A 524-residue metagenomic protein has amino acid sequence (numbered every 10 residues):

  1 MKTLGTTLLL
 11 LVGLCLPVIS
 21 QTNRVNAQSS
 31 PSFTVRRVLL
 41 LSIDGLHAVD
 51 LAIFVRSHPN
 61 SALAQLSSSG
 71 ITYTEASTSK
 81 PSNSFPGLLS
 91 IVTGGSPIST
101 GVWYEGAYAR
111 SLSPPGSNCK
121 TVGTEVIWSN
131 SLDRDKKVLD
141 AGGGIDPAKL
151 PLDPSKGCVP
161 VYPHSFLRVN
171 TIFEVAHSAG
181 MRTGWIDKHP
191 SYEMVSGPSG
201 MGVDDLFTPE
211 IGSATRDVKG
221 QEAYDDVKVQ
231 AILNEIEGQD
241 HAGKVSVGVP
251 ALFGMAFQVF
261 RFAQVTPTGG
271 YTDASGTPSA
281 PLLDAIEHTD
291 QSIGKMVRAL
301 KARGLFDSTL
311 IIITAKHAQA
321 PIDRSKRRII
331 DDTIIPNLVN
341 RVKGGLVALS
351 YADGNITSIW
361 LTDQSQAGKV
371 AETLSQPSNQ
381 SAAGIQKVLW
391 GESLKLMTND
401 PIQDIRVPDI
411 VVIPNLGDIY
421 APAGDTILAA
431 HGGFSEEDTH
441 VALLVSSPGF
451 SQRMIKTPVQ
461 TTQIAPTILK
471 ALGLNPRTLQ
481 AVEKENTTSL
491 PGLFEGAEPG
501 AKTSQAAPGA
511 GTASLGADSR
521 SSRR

Functional and structural regions predicted by a protein language model:
T7-V18: Bacterial N-terminal signal peptides
S29-V35, A48-T171, S178, M194 (+1 more regions): Active-site nucleophile/metal-coordination loop of metallo-enzymes that catalyze phosphate/sulfate and related
T93-E105, G200-H241, S275-Q291, D331-A352: Acidic, His- and aromatic-enriched active-site or binding-groove loops in soluble protein domains that engage sugars
P151, S165-N170, L346-L474, R523: Active-site neighborhoods of enzymes that stabilize oxyanions during catalysis
H189-G212, Q239-H288, K295, S325-R328: Active-site His/acidic residue clusters
H288-I330, G391, I468: Metal-dependent active-site segment of extracytoplasmic phospho-/sulfohydrolases and closely related
D307-T309, A315-T362: Acidic/histidine-rich catalytic neighborhood
P377-V407, L474-G511, L515: Polar, surface-exposed loop/tail segments that function as active-site lids or cofactor/substrate-recognition elements
